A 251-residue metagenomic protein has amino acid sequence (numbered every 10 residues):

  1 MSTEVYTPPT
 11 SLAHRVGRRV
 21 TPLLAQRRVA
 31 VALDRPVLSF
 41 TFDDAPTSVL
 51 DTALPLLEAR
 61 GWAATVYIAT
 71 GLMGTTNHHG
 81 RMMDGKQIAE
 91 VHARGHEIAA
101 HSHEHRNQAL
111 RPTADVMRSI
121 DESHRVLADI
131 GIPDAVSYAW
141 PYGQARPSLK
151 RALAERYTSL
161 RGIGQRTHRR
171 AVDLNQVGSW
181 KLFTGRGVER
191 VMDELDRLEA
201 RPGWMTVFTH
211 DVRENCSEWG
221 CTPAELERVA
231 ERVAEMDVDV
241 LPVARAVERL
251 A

Functional and structural regions predicted by a protein language model:
M1-R18: Short glycine- and acidic-rich boundary segments immediately preceding or forming the N-terminal edge of structured
L12, T21-A32, A64-T65, T75 (+5 more regions): C-terminal domain-boundary segment and adjacent tail
A32-L38: A short, charged/proline- and glycine-enriched loop that marks the coil->beta-strand transition at the N-terminal
D34, L50-G61: Active-site-proximal N-terminal segment of extracellular/periplasmic enzymes that hydrolyze or transfer
S39-F40, E97, V238: Hydrophobic "anchor" residues on beta-strands that sit immediately upstream of conserved functional sites
E58-S159, R166, R170-G178, P202-N215: Metal-dependent polysaccharide deacetylase catalytic core of the NodB/CE4 family, i.e., the active-site-bearing domain
G85, T113-R118, G185-V188, M192 (+2 more regions): Non-membrane alpha-helical structural segments and their capping/turn regions in soluble enzymes
